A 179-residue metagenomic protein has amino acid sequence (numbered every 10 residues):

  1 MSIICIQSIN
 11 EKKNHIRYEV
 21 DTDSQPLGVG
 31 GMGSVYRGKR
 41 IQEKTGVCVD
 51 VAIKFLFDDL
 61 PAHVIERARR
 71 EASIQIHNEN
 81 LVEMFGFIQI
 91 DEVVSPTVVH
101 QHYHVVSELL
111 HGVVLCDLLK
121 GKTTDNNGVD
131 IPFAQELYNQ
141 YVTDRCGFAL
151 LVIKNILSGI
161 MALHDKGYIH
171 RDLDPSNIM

Functional and structural regions predicted by a protein language model:
M1-I16: Juxta-kinase regulatory segment immediately upstream of eukaryotic protein kinase catalytic domains
S24-G30, V35: Protein kinase glycine-rich loop
G38-E66: ATP-binding glycine-rich loop module of kinase domains
E83-Y103: Short beta-strand micro-motifs within the conserved protein kinase catalytic domain, predominantly in the N-lobe
V98-V114: Conserved short submotifs of the Hanks-type protein kinase catalytic core that shape the nucleotide-binding pocket
L110-E136: Structural motif in protein kinase domains
V152-I153: Activation segment signature within eukaryotic-like protein kinase domains
H164-M179: Catalytic-loop of the protein kinase fold
